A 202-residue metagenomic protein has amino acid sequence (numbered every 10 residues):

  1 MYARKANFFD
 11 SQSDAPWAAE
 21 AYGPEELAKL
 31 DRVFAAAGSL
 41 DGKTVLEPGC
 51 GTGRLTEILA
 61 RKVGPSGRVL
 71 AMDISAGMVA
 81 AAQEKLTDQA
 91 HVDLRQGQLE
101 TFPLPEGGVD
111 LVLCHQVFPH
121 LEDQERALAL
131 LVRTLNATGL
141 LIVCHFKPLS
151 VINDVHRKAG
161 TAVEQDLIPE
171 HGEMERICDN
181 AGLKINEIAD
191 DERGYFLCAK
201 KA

Functional and structural regions predicted by a protein language model:
M1-D41, I58, M78-A81, L149-S150 (+2 more regions): Conserved class I S-adenosyl-L-methionine
L46, T52-T101: Class I SAM-dependent methyltransferase SAM/SAH-binding core
G64, L121-E122, L135-N136: Helix-to-beta-strand junctions that scaffold the AdoMet/dcAdoMet cofactor pocket in Class I SAM-dependent enzymes
L113: A conserved beta-strand element that flanks and buttresses the S-adenosyl-L-methionine
Q116-V117: Short catalytic micro-motifs in class I SAM-dependent methyltransferases
E125-A137: A short glycine-rich, Lys/Arg-flanked "PGG" loop and its adjoining helix->strand segment in the class I
I142-Q165: Conserved class I S-adenosyl-L-methionine
D166-A181: Short alpha-helix
